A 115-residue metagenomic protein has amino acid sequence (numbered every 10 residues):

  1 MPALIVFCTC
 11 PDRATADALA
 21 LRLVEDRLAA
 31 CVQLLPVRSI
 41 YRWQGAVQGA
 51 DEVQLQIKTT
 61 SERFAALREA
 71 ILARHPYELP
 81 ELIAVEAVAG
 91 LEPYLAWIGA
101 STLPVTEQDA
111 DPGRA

Functional and structural regions predicted by a protein language model:
M1-A115: Positively charged, small/polar-rich N-terminal and surface patches that mediate targeting and assembly and bind
